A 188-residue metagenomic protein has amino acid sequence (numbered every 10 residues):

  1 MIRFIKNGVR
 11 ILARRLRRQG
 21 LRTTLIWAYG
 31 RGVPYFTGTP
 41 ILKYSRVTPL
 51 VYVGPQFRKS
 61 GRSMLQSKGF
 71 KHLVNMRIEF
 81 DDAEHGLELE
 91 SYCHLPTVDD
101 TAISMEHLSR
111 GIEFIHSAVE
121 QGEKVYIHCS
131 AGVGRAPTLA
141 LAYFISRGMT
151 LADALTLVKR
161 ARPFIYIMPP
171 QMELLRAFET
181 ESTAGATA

Functional and structural regions predicted by a protein language model:
M1-F36: Non-catalytic regulatory/accessory regions that flank a structured catalytic core
I5-R10, Y126, A140-L141, L157 (+1 more regions): Generic detector of bulky aromatic hydrophobic side chains
F36-K124, I145-E179: Cysteine-based protein phosphatase catalytic domain of the PTP/DSP
G122-L141: A phosphate-binding catalytic loop at a beta-strand-loop-alpha-helix junction that coordinates phosphoryl groups
T180-A188: C-terminal domain-closing interface element
